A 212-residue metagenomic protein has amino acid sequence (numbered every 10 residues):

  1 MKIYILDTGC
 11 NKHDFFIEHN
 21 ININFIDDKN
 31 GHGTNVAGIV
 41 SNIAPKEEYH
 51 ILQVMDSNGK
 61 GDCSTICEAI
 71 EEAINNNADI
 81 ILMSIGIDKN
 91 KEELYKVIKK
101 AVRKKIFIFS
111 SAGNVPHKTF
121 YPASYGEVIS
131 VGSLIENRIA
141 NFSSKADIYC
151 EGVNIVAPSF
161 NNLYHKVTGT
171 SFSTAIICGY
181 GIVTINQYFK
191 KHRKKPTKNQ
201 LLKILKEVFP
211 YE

Functional and structural regions predicted by a protein language model:
M1-F25: Acidic-leg catalytic submotif of subtilisin-like serine proteases
K2-D7, F120-Y188: Extracellular S/T/G-rich loop segment that most often corresponds to the catalytic His/Ser-adjacent loop
G9-N11, I87, P116: Short, glycine/acidic-enriched loop or turn micro-motifs at the edges of active sites
F25-K89, F209: Subtilisin-like peptidase catalytic core
N42, K60-L82, K91-F107, H117-G132 (+2 more regions): Mature extracellular/periplasmic domains of secretome proteins
H50, F107-S110, V156: Structural detector of well-ordered beta-strand residues that form the stable sheet scaffold of enzyme domains
Q53, L82-G86, S111-A112, G132-S133 (+1 more regions): A cross-family glycoside hydrolase active-site/sugar-binding cleft signature
I74, A78-M83, E92, K104 (+2 more regions): C-terminal subdomain of the subtilisin-like protease fold in secreted/lumenal serine endopeptidases
